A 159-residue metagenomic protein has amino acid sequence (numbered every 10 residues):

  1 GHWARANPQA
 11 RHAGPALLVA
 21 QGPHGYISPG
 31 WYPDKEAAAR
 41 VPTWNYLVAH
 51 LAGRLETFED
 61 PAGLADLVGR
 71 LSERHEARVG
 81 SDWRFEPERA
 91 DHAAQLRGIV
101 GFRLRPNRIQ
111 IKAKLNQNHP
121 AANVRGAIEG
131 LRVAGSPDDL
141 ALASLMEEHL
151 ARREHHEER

Functional and structural regions predicted by a protein language model:
G1-R159: Binding-site signature for planar aromatic cofactors or substrates
